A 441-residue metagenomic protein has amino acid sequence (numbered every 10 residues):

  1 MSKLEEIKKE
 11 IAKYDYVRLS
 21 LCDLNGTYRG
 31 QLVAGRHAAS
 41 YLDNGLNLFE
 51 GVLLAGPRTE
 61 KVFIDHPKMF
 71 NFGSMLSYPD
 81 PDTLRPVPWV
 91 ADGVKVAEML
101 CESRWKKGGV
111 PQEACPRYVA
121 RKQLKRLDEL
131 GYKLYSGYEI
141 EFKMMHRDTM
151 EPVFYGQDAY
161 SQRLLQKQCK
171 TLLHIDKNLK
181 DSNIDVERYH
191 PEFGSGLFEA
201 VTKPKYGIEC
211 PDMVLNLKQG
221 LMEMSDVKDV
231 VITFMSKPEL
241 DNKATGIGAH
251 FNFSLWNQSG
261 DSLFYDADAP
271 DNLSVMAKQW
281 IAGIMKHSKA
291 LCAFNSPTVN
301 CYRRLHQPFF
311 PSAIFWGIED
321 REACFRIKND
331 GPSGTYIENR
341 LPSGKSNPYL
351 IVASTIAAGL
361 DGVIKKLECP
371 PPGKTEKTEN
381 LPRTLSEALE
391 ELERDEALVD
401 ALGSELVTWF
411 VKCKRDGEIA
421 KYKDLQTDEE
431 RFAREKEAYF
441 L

Functional and structural regions predicted by a protein language model:
M1-R188, E209, M213, V230 (+2 more regions): ATP/Mg2+-dependent ligation/transfer catalytic cores
S2-E10, C22-T27, E209, G220-F234 (+2 more regions): C-terminal accessory/tail domains of diverse enzymes
M99-W105, F198-P204, F253: Short, hydrophobic beta-strand segments
W105-K107, H146, Y206, N257-S259 (+4 more regions): Beta-strand elements of well-folded, non-transmembrane domains
L134-H146, S182-T202, I232-N252, L291-V299: Core alpha/beta catalytic barrel or barrel-like domain that forms the active/cofactor pocket in diverse metabolic
M144, P152-Q162, S195-C210, E239-G246 (+1 more regions): Active-site-proximal beta-alpha loop/turn segments in soluble metabolic enzymes
R163-T171, R188-G194, Y206-L217, L221 (+3 more regions): Short, contiguous, pocket-lining structural segments that sit at or immediately flank catalytic/ligand-binding sites
I247-D271: Acidic/histidine-rich catalytic neighborhood
